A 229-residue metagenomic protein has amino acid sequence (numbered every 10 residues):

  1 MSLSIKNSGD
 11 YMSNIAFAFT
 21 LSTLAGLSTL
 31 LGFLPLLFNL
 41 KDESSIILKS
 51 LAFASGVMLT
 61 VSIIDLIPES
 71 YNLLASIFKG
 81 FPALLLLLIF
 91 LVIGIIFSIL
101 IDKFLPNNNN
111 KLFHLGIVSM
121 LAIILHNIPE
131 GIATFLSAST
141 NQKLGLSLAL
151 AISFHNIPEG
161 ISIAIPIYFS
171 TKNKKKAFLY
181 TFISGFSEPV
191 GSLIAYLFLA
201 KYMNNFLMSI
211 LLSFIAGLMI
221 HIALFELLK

Functional and structural regions predicted by a protein language model:
M1-K229: Intrinsically disordered, metal-sensing/regulatory segments
